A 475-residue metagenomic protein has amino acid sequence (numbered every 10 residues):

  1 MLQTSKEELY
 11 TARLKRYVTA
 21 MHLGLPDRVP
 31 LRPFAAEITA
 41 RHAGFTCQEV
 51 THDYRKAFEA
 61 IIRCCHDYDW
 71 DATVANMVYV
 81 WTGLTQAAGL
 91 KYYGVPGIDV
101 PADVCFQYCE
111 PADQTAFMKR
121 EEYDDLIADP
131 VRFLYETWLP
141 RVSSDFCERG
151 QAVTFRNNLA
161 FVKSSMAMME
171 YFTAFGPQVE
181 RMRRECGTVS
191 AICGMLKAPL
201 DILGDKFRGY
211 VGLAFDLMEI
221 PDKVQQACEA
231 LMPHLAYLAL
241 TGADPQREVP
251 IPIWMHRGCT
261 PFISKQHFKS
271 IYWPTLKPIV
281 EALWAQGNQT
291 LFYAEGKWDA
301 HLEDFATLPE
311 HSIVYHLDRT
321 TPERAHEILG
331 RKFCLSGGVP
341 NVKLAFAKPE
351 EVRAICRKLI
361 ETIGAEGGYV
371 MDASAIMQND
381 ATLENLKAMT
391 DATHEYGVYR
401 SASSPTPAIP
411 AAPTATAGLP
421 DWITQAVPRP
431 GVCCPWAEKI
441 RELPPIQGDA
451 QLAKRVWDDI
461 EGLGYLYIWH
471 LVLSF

Functional and structural regions predicted by a protein language model:
M1-F475: Catalytic cores of TIM-barrel enzymes
